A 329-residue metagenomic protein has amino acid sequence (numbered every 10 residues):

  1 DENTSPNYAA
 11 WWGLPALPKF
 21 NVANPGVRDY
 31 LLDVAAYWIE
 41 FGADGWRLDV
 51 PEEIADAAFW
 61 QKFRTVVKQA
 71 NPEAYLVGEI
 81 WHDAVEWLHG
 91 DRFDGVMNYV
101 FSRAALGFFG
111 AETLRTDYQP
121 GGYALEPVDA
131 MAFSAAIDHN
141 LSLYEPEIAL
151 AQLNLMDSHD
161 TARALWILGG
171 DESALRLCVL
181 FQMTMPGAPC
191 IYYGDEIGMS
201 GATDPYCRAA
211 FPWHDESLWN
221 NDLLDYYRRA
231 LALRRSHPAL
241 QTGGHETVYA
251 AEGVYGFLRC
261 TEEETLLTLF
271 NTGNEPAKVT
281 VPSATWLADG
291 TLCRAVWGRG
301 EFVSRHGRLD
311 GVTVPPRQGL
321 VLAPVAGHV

Functional and structural regions predicted by a protein language model:
D1-F41, F63-Q69, V85-E86, G107: Substrate-binding/active-site clefts of carbohydrate-active enzymes
D33-A36, D44-Y144, D171, F181 (+5 more regions): Active-site-proximal helices and loops of the catalytic beta/alpha 8
F41-G42, N71, I148, M185-P186: A structural signal for short coil/turn segments at secondary-structure junctions
W46-D49, Y75-G78, L153-L155, M183-T184 (+2 more regions): Structural recognition of the beta-strand scaffold that forms the well-ordered cores of secreted hydrolase catalytic
P146-G169: Active-site clefts of carbohydrate-active enzymes
S158, L177-M185, L320: Short, hydrophobic/amphipathic alpha-helical patches that form generic packing surfaces within helical domains
G170-E172, P186, I191, D195-V329: Carbohydrate-interacting/catalytic domains
